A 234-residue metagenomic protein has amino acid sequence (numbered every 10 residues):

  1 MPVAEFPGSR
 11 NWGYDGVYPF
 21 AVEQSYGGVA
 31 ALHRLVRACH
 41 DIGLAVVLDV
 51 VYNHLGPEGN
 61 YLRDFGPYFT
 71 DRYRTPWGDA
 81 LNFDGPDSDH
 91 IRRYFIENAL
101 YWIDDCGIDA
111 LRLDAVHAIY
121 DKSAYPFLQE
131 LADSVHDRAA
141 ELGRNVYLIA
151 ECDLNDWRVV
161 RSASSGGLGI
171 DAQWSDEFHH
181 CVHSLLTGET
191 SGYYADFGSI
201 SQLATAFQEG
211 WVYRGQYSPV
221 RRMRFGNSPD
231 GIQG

Functional and structural regions predicted by a protein language model:
M1-A110, A115-E141, R158-V159: Substrate-binding/active-site clefts of carbohydrate-active enzymes
L128, A132-G234: Conserved alpha/beta catalytic core and glycan-binding cleft of carbohydrate-active enzymes
